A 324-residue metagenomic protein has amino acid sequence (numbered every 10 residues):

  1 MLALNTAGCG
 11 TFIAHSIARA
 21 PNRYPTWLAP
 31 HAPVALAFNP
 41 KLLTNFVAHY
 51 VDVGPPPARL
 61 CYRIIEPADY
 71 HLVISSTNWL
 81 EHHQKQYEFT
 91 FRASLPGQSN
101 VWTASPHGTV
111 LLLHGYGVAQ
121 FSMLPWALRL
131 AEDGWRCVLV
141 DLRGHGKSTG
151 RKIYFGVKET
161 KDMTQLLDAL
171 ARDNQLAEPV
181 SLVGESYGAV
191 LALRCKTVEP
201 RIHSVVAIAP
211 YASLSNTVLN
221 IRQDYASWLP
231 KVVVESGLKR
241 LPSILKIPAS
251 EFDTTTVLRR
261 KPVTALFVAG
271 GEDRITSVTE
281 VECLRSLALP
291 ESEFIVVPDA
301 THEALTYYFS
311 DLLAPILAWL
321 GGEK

Functional and structural regions predicted by a protein language model:
G8-N100: An N-terminal hydrophobic leader/cap segment in hydrolases
Y116-L128: The serine-hydrolase catalytic nucleophile loop
L130-T149: Conserved alpha/beta-hydrolase
I153-N174: Alpha/beta-hydrolase active-site loop
R194-I247: Hydrolase active-site cap/lid region
R260-K261, F267-A269, D273: Short beta-strand/loop motif that positions the catalytic acidic residue of the alpha/beta-hydrolase fold
R274-E280: Conserved alpha/beta-hydrolase "acid-adjacent" motif
A300-S310: Catalytic histidine-centered segment of alpha/beta-hydrolase-like enzymes
